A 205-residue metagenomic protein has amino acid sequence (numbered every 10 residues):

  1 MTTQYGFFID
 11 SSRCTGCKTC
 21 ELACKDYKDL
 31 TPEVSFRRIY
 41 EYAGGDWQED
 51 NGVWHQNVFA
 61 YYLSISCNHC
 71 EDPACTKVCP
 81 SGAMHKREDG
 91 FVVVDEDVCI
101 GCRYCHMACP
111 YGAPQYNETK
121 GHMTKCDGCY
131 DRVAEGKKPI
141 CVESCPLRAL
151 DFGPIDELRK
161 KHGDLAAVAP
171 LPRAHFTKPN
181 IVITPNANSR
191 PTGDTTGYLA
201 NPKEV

Functional and structural regions predicted by a protein language model:
M1-V205: Non-ligating segments of multi-cofactor redox enzymes
